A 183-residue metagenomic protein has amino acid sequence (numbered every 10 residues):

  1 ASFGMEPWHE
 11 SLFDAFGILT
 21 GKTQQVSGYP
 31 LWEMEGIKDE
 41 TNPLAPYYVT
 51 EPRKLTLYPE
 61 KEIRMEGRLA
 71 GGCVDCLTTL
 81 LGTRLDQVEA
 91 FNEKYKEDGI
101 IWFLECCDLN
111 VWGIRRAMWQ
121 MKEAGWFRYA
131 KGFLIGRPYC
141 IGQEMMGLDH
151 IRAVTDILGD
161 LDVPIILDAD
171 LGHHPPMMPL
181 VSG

Functional and structural regions predicted by a protein language model:
S2-D75: Conserved anion/nucleotide-ligand pocket segment
F13-F16, V74-G82, R115-W119, I151 (+1 more regions): Predominant activation on well-ordered alpha-helical scaffold segments within soluble catalytic domains
P52-Y58, G71-I100: Glycine-rich, aromatic-lined ligand/substrate-binding cores of catalytic and carbohydrate-binding domains
E62, L69, K94-K96, W126-F127 (+2 more regions): Solvent-exposed alpha-helices and their adjacent loops that cap or buttress functional pockets in soluble metabolic
G67-R68, D75, I100-W102, K131-L134 (+1 more regions): Structural motif
L85-D149: Internal helical hairpin/lid segments
I135-G183: ATP/nucleoside-binding phosphotransfer catalytic cores, i.e., glycine-rich phosphate-binding loops
